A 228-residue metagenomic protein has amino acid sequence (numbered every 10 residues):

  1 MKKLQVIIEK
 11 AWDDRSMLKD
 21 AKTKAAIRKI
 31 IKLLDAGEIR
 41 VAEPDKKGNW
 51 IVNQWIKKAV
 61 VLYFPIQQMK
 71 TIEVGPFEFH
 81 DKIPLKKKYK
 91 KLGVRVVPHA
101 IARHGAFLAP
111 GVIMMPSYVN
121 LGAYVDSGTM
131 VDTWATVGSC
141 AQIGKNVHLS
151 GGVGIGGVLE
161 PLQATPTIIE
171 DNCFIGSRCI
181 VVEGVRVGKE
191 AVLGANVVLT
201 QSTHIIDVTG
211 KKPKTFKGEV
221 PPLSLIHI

Functional and structural regions predicted by a protein language model:
M1-R95, K217, L223-L225: Terminal amphipathic alpha-helical/low-complexity segments used for targeting or macromolecular assembly
V94-I226: Structural signal for interior beta-strand "rungs" in well-ordered beta-sheet cores of soluble enzyme domains
